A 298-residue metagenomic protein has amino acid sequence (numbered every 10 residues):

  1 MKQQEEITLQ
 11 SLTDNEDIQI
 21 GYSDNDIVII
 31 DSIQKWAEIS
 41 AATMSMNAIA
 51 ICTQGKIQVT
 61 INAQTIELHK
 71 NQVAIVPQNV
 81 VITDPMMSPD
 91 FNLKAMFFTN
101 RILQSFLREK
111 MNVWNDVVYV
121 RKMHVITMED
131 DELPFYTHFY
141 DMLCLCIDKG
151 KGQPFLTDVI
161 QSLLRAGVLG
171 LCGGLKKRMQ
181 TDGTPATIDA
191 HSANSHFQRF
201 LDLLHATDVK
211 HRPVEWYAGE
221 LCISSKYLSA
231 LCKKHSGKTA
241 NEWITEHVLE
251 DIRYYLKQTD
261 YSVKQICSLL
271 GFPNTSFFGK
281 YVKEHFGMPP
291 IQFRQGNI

Functional and structural regions predicted by a protein language model:
M1-E67: Generic protein-terminus/edge-of-domain signal
Q4-I7, L12, Q19, M87-I147: A hydrophobic/aromatic-rich effector-binding and dimerization subdomain of bacterial HTH-type transcriptional regulators
Q58-T60, I82-S88: Short beta-strand His + acidic residue motifs that chelate non-heme Fe in jelly-roll/DSBH and cupin folds
A63-P77: Short acidic-glycine-tyrosine-enriched beta hairpin
N71, L228-S229, F277-F278, V282: Short hydrophobic/aromatic patch on the recognition helix
K151-V159, L171-D202, A206-W216, E220 (+2 more regions): Short, Lys/Arg-enriched, Trp-marked, Pro/Gly-tolerant hinge/linker segments that flank
K234-P273, Q295-I298: Terminal helix-turn-helix DNA-binding modules in bacterial transcription factors
G279-I298: …primarily DNA-binding HTH/wHTH and HhH modules…
